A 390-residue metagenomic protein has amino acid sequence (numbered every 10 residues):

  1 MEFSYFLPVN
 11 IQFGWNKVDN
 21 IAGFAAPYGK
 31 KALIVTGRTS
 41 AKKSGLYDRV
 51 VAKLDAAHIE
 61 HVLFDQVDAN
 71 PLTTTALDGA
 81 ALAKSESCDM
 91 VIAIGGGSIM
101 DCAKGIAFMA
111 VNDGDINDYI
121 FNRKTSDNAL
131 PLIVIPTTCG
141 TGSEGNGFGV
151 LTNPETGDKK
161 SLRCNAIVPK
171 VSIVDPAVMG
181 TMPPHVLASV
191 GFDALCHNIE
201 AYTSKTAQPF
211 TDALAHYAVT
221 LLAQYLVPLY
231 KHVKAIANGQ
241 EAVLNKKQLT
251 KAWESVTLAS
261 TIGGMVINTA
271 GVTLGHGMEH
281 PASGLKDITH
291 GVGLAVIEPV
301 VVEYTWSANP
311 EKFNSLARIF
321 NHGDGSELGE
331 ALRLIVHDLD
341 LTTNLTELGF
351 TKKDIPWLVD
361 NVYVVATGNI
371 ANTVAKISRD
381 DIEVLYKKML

Functional and structural regions predicted by a protein language model:
M1-M90, L345: ATP/NTP phosphate-donor binding region
V18-I21, K43-L46, T73-T74, S98-A103 (+3 more regions): Short glycine/serine/threonine-rich phosphate/pyrophosphate-binding segments that cradle anionic phosphate groups
T74-A177: Glycine/threonine-rich beta-strand-loop-alpha-helix active-site module that forms ligand/phosphate-binding
G140, T261-L294, G368-N369: Glycine-rich phosphate/pyrophosphate-binding beta-alpha loops
F148-A270: Carboxylate- and glycine-rich phosphate/diphosphate-binding segment that chelates Mg2+/Mn2+
D287-T346: Active-site pocket-lining segment
G323-L390: C-terminal charged capping/lid subdomain of soluble metabolic enzymes
